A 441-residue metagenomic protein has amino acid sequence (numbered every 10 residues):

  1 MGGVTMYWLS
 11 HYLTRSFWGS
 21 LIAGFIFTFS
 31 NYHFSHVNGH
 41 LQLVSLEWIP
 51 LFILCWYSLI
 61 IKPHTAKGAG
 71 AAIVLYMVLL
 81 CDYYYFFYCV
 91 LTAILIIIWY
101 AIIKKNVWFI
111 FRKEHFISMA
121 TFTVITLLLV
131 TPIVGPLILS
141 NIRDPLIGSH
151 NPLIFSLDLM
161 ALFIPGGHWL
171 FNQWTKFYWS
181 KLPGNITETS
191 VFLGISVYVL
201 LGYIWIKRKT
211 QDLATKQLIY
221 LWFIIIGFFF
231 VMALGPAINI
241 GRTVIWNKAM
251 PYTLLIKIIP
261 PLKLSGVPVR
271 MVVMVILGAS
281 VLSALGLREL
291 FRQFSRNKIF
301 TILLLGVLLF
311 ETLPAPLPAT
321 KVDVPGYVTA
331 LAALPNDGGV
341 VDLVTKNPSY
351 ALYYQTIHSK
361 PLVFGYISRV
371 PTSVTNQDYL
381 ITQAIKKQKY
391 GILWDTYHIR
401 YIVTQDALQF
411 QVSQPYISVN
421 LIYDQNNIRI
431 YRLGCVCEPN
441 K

Functional and structural regions predicted by a protein language model:
M1-L13, F17-I103, M119-I133, L304-E311: Membrane-embedded helix bundles of polyisoprenyl
G2-H33, A214-P251: Carboxylate/His-rich catalytic cores and anion/metal-binding grooves
H36-L43, D158, F177-T189, F228-L277: Membrane-helix boundary/interfacial segments in multi-pass membrane proteins
V107-V124, D212-Y220, R292-L304: Membrane-interfacial entry segments at the cytosolic side of transmembrane helices
H115, T123-W205, Y252-T253, K257-L264 (+1 more regions): Periplasmic/ER-lumenal interhelical loops and adjacent helix-loop junctions in multi-pass membrane proteins
T123-L127, G227, V281, L285-L313: Signature aromatic-anchored transmembrane alpha helix within multi-pass, membrane-resident enzymes that catalyze glycan
G148, S295, G306-K441: Extracytoplasmic
L193-K216, I224-A233, G286-R288: Hydrophobic, aromatic-rich transmembrane alpha-helices and their immediate juxtamembrane boundary segments
